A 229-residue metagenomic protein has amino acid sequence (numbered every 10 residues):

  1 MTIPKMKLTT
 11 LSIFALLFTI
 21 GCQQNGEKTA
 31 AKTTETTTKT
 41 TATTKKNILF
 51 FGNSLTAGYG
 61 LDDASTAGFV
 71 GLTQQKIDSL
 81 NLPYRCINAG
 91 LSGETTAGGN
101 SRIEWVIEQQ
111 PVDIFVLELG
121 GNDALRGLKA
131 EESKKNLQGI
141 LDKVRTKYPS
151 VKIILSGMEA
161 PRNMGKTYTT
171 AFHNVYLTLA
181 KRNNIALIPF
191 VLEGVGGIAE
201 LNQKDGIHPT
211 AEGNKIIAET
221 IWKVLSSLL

Functional and structural regions predicted by a protein language model:
M1-T10: Bacterial N-terminal signal peptides that target proteins for export
F18-G21: C-terminal motif of bacterial Sec signal peptides marking the signal peptidase cleavage site
Q24: Short, conserved catalytic or interaction motifs in soluble domains
K28-S92, R102-Q110: Serine-esterase "nucleophile elbow" of acetyl-processing enzymes
L55-D62, G90-E94, N122-A124, E159-G165: Short histidine/acidic/glycine/proline-rich micro-motifs that form metal- and phosphate-coordinating active-site loops
Q75, N100-L229: Alpha-helical cap/lid subdomain in secreted, periplasmic, or secretory-pathway luminal O-acyl-processing enzymes
